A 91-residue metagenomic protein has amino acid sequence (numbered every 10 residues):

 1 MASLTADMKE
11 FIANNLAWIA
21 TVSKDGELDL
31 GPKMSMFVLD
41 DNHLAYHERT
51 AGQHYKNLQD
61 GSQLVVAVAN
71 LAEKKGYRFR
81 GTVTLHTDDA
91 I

Functional and structural regions predicted by a protein language model:
M1-I91: Binding-site signature for planar aromatic cofactors or substrates
